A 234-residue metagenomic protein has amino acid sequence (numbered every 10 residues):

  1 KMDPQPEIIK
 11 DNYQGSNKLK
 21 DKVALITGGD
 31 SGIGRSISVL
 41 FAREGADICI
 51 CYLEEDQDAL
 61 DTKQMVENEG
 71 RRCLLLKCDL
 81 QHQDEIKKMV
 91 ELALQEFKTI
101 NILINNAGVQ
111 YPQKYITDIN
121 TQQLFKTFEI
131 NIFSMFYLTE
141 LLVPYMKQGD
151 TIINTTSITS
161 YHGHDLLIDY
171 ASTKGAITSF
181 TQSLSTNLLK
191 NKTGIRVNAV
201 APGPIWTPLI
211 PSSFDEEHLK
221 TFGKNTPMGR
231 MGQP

Functional and structural regions predicted by a protein language model:
G15, G108-V109, I153-A176, T181-K192 (+1 more regions): Catalytic loop of short-chain dehydrogenase/reductase
N17-C49: Canonical Rossmann dinucleotide-binding motif of NAD(H)/NADP(H)-dependent dehydrogenases/reductases, specifically
A46-D61: Conserved glycine-rich Rossmann-like NAD(P)H-binding loop of the short-chain dehydrogenase/reductase
K87, Q95, Q110-F125, P144 (+2 more regions): Conserved mid-core segment of classical short-chain dehydrogenase/reductases
E91-Q95, I130-D150, S185-T186, K190: Amphipathic alpha-helical dimer-interface segment in Rossmann-like NAD(P)H-dependent oxidoreductases
N101, T117-F136, I153, I177 (+1 more regions): Catalytic Tyr-X3-Lys loop
G203-P227: A glycine/serine/threonine-rich, flexible loop-to-helix segment that serves as the NAD(P) cofactor-binding "lid"
T226-P234: A conserved structural motif in NAD(P)-dependent oxidoreductases
